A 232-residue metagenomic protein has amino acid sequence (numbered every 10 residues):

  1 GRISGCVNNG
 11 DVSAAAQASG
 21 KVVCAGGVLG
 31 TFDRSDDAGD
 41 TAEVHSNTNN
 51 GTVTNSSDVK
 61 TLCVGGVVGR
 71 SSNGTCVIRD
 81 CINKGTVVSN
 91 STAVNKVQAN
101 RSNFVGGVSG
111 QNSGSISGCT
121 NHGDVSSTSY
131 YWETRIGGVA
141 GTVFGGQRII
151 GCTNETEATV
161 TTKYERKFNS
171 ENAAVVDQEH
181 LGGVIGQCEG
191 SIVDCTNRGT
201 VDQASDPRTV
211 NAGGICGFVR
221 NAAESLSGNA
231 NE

Functional and structural regions predicted by a protein language model:
G1-E232: Surface-exposed loop/turn motifs in large extracellular/passenger domains
